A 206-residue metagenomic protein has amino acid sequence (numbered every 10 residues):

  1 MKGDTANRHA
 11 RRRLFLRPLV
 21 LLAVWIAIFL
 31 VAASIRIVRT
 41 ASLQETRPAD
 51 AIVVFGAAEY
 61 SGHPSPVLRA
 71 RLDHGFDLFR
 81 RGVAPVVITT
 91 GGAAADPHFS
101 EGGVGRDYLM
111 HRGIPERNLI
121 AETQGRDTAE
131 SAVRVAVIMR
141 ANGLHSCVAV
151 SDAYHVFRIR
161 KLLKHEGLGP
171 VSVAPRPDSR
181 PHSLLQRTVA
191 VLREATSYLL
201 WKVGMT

Functional and structural regions predicted by a protein language model:
M1-D50: N-terminal membrane-anchoring alpha-helices
K2, K161-K164, K202: Context-gated lysine
S34-V191: A structural signal for short, hydrophobic/glycine-enriched beta-strand patches
Q186, A190-M205: Short hydrophobic helices that act as membrane-entry/anchoring signals
